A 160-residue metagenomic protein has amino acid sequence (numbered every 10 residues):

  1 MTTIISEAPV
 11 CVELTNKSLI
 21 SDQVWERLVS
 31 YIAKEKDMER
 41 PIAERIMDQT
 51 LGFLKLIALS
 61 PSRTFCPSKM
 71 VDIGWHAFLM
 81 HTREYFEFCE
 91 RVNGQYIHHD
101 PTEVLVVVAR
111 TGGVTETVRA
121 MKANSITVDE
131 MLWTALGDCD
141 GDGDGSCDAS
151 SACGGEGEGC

Functional and structural regions predicted by a protein language model:
T2-C160: Acidic, Ser/Thr/Pro-rich intrinsically disordered cytosolic tails and loops of eukaryotic transmembrane proteins
